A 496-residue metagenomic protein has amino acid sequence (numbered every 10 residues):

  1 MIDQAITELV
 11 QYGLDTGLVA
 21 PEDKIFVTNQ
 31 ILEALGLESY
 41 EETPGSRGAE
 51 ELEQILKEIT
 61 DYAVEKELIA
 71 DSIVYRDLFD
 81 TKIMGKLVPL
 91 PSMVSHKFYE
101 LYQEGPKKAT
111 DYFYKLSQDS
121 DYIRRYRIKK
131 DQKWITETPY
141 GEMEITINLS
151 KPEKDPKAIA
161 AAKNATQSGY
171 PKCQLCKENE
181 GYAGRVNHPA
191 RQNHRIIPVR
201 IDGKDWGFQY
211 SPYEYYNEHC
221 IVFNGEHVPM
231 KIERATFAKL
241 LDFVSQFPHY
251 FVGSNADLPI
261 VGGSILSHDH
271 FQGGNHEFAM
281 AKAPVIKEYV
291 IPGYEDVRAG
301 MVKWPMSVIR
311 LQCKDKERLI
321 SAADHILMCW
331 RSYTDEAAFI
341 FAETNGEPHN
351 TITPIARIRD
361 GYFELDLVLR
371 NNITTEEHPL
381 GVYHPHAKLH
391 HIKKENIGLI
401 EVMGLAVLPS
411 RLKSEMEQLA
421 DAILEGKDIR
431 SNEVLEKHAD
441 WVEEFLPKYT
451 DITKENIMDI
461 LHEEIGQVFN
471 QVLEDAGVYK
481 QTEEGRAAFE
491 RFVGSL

Functional and structural regions predicted by a protein language model:
M1-V222, E226-P229, P305, I320-A323 (+2 more regions): Active-site microenvironments that recognize anionic phosphate/pyrophosphate groups
N193-I197, G225-V252: Helical scaffold of the NTase/Pol beta-like nucleotidyltransferase catalytic core
A235, V244-S267, G273-T334: Catalytic or ion-translocation cores adjacent to nucleophile or general acid/base/metal-coordination motifs in diverse
